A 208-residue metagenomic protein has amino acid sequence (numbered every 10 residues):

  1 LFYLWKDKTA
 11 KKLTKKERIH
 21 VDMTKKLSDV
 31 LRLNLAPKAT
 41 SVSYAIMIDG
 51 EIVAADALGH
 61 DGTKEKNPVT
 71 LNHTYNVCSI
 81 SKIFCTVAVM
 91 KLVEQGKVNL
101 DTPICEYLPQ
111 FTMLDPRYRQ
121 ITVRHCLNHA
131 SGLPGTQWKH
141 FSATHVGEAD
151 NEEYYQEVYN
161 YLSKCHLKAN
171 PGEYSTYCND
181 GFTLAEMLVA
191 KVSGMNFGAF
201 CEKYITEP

Functional and structural regions predicted by a protein language model:
F2-R18: Transmembrane-cytosolic junction motif
E17-I19, N170, I205-P208: Short, intrinsically disordered, charge-balanced linker/junction segments flanking boundaries in proteins
V21-V77, S163-C165: Short, conserved catalytic-motif segment at the N-terminal edge
V30, F200-Y204: Extended, well-ordered alpha-helical scaffold segments
H60-C178, M195, K203: Active-site-proximal loop and beta-strand segments within enzyme catalytic domains
V189-S193, K203-P208: Basic phosphate/pyrophosphate-binding loop/patch that engages nucleotide-derived ligands
